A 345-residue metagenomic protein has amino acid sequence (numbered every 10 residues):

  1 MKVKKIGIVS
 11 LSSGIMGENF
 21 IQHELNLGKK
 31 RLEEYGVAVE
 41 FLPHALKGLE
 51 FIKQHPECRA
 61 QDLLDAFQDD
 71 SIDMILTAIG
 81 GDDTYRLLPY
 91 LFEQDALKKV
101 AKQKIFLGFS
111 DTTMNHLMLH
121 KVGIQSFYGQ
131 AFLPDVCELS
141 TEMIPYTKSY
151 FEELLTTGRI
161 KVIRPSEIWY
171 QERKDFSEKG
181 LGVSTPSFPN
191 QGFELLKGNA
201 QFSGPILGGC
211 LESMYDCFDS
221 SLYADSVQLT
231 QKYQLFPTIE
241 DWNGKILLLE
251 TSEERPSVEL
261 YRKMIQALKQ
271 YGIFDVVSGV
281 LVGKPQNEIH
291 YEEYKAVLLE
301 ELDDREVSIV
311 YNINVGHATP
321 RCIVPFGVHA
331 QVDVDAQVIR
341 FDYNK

Functional and structural regions predicted by a protein language model:
M1-S71: ATP/NTP phosphate-donor binding region
Q22-L25, P56-R59, F92-E93, Y261-A267 (+1 more regions): Charged helix-capping and loop-helix junction motifs
D69-D73, V276-V277: Short acidic/histidine-rich motifs immediately flanking catalytic phosphotransfer sites in two-component signaling
S71-F92: Long, hydrophobic/aromatic-enriched structural stretches that serve as scaffold segments
E93-K121, Q125-P134, S308-I309: Short, acidic/small-residue loops that bind anionic groups at enzyme active sites
F127-E212: Conserved anion/nucleotide-ligand pocket segment
D219-Y291: Internal helical hairpin/lid segments
L260, Q266-K269, D275, G279-K345: ATP/nucleoside-binding phosphotransfer catalytic cores, i.e., glycine-rich phosphate-binding loops
